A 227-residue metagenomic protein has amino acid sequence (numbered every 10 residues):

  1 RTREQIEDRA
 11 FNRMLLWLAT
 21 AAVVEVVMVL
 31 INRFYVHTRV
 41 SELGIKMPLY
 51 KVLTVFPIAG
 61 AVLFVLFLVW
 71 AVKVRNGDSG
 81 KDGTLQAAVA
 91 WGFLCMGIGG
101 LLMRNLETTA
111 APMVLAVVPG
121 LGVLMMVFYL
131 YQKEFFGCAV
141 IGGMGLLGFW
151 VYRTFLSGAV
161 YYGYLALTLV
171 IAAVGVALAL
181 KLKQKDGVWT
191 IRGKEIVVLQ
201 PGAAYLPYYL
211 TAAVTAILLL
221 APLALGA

Functional and structural regions predicted by a protein language model:
R1-L106, Y208-V214, L218-A227: N-terminal topogenic module of multi-pass integral membrane proteins
R1-R13, N32, T154-A227: C-terminal membrane-adjacent module
E25, P57-K73, V117-L130, L167-G187 (+1 more regions): Hydrophobic core segments of alpha-helical transmembrane domains in multi-pass integral membrane proteins
N76-K81, M126-I141: Membrane-helix interface "capping/anchor" motifs
A87-G97, V140-L156, V197-A204: Small-residue-rich segments of transmembrane alpha-helices in multi-pass membrane proteins, especially helix faces
C95-I98, V118-M126, G142-W150, T215-A221: Hydrophobic, membrane-inserted alpha-helices
L102-A110, Y129-E134, R153-V160: Membrane-interface helix caps and helix-loop-helix hairpins in membrane proteins
P112-V114: Helix-turn-helix/homeodomain-like alpha-helical modules used for DNA recognition and transcription-factor dimerization
